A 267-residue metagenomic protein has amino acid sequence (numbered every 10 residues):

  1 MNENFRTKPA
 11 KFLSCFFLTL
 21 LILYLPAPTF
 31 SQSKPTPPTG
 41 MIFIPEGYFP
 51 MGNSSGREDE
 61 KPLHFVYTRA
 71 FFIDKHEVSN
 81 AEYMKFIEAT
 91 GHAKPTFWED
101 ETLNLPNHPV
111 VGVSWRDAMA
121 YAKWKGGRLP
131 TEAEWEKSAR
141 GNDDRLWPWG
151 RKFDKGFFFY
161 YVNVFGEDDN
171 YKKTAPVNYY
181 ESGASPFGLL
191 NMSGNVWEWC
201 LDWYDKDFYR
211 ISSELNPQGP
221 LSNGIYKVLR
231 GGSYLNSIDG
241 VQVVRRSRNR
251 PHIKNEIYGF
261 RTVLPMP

Functional and structural regions predicted by a protein language model:
M1-A10: N-terminal secretory signal peptides that target proteins for export/translocation
C15-Y24: Bacterial N-terminal signal peptides
T29-S33: Boundary at the C-terminal end of the N-terminal hydrophobic targeting segment
P35-P95, V113-R116, S138, S193-G194: A short glycine-rich, aromatic-capped structural motif
I42, F65, L146, E198 (+1 more regions): Residues embedded in well-ordered beta-strands
I44, P50, S54-S55, A93-R245: Functional-site microenvironments in short loops/helix caps that host divalent-cation chemistry
E58-L63, P217, R246-P251: Short, P/G- and charge-enriched loop/turn segments at secondary-structure junctions
E256-P267: Short, structured beta-strand segments at or near domain termini in extracellular proteins/domains
